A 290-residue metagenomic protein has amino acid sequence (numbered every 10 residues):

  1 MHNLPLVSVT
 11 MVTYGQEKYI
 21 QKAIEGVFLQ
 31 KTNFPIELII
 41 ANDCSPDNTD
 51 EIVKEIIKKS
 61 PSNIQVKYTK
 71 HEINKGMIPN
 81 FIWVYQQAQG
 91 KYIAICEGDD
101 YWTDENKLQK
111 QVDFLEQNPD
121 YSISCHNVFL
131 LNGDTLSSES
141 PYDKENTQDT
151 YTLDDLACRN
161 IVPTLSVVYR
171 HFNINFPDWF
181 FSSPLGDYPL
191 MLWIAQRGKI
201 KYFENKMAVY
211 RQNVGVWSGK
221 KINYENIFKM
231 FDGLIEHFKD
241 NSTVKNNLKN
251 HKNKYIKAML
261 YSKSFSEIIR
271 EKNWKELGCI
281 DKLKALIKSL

Functional and structural regions predicted by a protein language model:
P5-S8, E37, P189: Cell-envelope/extracellular polymer assembly enzymes that use nucleotide-activated donors
G15, V27, D43-S45, K75: Conserved short acidic donor-positioning loop in nucleotide-sugar-dependent glycosyltransferases
E25-P35: Short, acidic, metal-binding catalytic loop of nucleotide-sugar glycosyltransferases
N42-I52, I73, E97: A conserved acidic beta->alpha catalytic loop
H71-A88, K110: Glycine-rich, basic loop-to-helix element that forms the pyrophosphate-binding segment of sugar-nucleotide handling
Q86, H126, D143-N226: Conserved nucleotide-sugar donor-binding catalytic segment
I93: Short aromatic/hydrophobic "clamp" motif used to bind/position activated sugar donors
N106-S138: Conserved donor NDP-sugar-binding/catalytic core segment of glycosyltransferases
